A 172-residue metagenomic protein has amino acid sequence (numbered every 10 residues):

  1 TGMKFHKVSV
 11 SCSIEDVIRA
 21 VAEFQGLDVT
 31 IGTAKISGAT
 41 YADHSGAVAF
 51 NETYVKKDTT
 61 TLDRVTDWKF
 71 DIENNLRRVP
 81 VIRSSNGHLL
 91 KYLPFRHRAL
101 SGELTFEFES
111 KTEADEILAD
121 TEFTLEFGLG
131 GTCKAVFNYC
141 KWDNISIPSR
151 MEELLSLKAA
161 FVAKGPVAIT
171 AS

Functional and structural regions predicted by a protein language model:
T1-S172: Signature of extracytoplasmic/envelope-associated structural regions
